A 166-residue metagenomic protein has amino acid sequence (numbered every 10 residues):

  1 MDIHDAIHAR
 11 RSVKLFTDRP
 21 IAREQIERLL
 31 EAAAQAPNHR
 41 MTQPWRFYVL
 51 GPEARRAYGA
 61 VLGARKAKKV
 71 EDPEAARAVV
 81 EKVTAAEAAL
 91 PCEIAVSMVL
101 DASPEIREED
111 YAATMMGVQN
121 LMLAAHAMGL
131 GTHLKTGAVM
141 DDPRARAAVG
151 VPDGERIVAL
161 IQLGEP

Functional and structural regions predicted by a protein language model:
M1-A89: N-terminal amphipathic, basic helical "cap/leader" segment at the start of enzyme domains
Q25, P52, R144-A145, V151-P152: Short Asp/Glu-rich motifs
A33, I94, L100-A147: Small-aliphatic-rich amphipathic alpha-helix that forms the alpha element of a beta-alpha
Q43-P44, K135, R156: Residue-level detector of family-conserved "landmark" positions at structurally sensitive sites
P52-A54, V99-L100, E165-P166: Short loop segments at secondary-structure junctions
E87, I94, L160-Q162: C-terminal edge-of-domain segments
A89-C92, L130, D153-I157: Short coil/turn connectors at secondary-structure junctions
V149-P166: A glycine-rich helix N-cap at a beta->alpha junction
